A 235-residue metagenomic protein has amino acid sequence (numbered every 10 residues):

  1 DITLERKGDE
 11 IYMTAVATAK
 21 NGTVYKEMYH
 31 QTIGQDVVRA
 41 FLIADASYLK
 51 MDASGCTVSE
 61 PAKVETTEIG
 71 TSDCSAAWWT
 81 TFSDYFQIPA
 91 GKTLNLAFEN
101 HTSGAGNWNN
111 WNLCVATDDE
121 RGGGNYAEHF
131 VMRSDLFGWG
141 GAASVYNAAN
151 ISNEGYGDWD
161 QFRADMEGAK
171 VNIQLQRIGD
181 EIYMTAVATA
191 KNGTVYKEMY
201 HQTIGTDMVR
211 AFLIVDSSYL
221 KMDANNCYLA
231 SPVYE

Functional and structural regions predicted by a protein language model:
D1-T3, Y146-N172: Short, aromatic/His-centered strand-loop micro-motif at the edge of beta-sheets
I2-R6, L42, G122-F137, V171-R177 (+1 more regions): Broad, structure-driven detector of short, well-ordered beta-strand segments within folded domains
I2-T32, L96, D165-Y200: Carbohydrate-binding surfaces in secreted/extracellular proteins
I11-M13, C56, V64, F137-G138 (+2 more regions): Hydrophobic residues embedded in beta-strands of well-ordered beta-sheets
T14-T18, D45, C114-D118, T185-K191 (+1 more regions): Predominantly extracellular/luminal cell-surface or secreted proteins
Y25-T57, V195-L229: Flexible glycan-contacting loops in extracellular carbohydrate-active proteins
V38, I69-N147: Secretory/extracellular carbohydrate-interaction modules and structurally similar beta-sandwich "look-alikes"
G55-C74, A230-E235: Low-complexity, Pro/Thr/Ser/Gly/Ala-rich linker/spacer regions in secreted, extracellular modular proteins
